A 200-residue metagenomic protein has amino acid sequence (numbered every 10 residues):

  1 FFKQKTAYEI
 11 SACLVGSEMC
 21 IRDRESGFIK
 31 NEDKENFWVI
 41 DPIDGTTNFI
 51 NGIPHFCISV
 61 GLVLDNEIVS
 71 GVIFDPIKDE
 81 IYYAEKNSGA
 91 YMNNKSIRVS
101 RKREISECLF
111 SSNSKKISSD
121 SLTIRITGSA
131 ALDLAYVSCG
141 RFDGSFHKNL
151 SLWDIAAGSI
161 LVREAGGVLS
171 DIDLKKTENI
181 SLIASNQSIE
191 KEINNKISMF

Functional and structural regions predicted by a protein language model:
Q4-C20: Short, small-residue-biased leader/transition segments that mark boundaries at the very start of proteins
S11-A12, T46, D75, A84 (+4 more regions): Residue-level signal for inorganic ion chemistry
S17, R22-F37: N-terminal assembly/interaction segments in proteins that build large macromolecular machines
E18, R24-E25, D41-D44, N48 (+3 more regions): Acidic active-site catalytic centers that drive phospho-/nucleotidyl reactions and related ester hydrolyses
R24-I29, I97-R98, L132: Short, solvent-exposed loop/turn elements at beta->coil junctions and helix N-caps that rim active or binding pockets
E32-Y91: DPxDG-like acidic metal-binding loop motif
V69, S96-V99: Short, isolated positions in well-ordered beta-strands
R98-F200: An extended, acidic
